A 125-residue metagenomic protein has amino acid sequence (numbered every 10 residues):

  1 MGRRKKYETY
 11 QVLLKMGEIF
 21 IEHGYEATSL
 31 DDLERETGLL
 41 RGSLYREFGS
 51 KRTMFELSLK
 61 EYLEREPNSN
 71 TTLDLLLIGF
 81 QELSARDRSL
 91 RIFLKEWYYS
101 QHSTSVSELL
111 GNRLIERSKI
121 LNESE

Functional and structural regions predicted by a protein language model:
M1-K5, L121-E125: N-terminal intrinsically disordered/low-complexity leader segments
Y10-Q11, K15-T53, L57: Helix-turn-helix
L14-G17, Y62-L63, D74-L77, L94: A compact, surface-exposed functional segment
G17, I21, Y25, L63 (+3 more regions): Short amphipathic alpha-helical interface segments enriched in basic and hydrophobic/aromatic residues, used as
R35-E36, E56-L75: Amphipathic alpha-helical linker/stalk segments
K51, S58, Y62, W97-Q101: Hydrophobic/aromatic residues within well-ordered alpha-helical segments
T71-R113: Amphipathic alpha-helical segments used for helix-helix packing
R113-S118, N122: Long, mid-chain structured domain cores
